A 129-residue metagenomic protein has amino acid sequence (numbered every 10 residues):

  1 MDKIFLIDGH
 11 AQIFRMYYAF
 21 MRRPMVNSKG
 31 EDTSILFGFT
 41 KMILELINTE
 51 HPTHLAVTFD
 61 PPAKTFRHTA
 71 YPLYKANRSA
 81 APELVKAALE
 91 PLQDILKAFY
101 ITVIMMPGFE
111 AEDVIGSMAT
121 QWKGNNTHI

Functional and structural regions predicted by a protein language model:
D2-I129: Noncatalytic, basic helical substrate-engagement surface that gates or grips nucleic-acid strands
